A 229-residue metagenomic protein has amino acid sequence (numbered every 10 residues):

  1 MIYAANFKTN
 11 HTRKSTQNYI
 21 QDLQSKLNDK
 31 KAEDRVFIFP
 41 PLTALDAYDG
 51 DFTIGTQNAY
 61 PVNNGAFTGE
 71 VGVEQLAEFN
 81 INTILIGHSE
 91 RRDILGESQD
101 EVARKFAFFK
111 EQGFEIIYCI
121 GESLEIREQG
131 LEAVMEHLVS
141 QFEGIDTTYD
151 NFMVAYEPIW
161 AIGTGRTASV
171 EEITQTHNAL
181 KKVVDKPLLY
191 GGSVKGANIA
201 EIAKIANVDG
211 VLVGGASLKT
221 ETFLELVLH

Functional and structural regions predicted by a protein language model:
M1-H229: Active-site loop-to-helix "anion-binding N-cap" substructures in soluble metabolic enzymes
